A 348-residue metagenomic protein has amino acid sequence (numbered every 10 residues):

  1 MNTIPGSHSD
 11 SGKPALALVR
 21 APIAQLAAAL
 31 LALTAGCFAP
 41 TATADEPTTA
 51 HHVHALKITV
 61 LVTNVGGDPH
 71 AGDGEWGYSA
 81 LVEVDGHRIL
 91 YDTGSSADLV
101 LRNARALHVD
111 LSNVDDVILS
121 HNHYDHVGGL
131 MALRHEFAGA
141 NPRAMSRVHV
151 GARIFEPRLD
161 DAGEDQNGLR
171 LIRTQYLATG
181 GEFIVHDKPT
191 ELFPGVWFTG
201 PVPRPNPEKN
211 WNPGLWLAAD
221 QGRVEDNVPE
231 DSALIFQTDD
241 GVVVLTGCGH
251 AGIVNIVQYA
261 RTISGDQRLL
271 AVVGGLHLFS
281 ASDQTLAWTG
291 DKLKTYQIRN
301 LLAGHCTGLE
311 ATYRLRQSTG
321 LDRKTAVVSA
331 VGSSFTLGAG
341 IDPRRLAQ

Functional and structural regions predicted by a protein language model:
P22-G36: Bacterial N-terminal signal peptides
K57-L107, N227, D231-T246: Conserved beta-strand hairpin/beta-sheet module of binuclear metal-dependent hydrolase folds, prominently
G72, H87-D116, G139, N210 (+2 more regions): Pre-active-site segment of Zn-dependent metallo-hydrolases
L90-T93, D115-N122, H149-G151, V244-C248 (+2 more regions): Active-site neighborhood of phospho(di)ester-bond hydrolases with catalytic His/Asp-centered motifs
D98-H149, T262-V273: Active-site metal-binding motif and surrounding structural segment of the metallo-beta-lactamase
R153-S232, V327-R344: Metallo-beta-lactamase
V185, K292-Q348: Binuclear metal-ion centers of metallo-dependent hydrolases, dominated by the metallo-beta-lactamase
N210, Q221-L270, G274-H277: Active-site-proximal loop/helix segments of hydrolase catalytic cores
